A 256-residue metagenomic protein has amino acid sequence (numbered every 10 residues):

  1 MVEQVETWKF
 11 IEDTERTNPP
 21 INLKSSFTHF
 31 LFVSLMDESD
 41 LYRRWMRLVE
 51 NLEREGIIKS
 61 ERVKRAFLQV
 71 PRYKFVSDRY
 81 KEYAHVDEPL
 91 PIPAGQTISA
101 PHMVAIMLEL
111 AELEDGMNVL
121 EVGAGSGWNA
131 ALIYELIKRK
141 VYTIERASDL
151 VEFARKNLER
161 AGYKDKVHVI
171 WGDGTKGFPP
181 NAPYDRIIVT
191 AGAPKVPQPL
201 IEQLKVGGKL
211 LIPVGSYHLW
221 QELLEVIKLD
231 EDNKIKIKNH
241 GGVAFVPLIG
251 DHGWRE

Functional and structural regions predicted by a protein language model:
P19, L23, F30-L31: Short hydrophobic targeting helices and cationic amphipathic motifs that mediate membrane/organellar targeting
L35-L120, W128-L132, L136, L150-A161 (+1 more regions): Class I SAM-dependent transferase core
E112-K236: Conserved nucleotide-cofactor-binding alpha/beta core module
E222-E256: Substrate-binding/catalytic lobe of Class I Rossmann-like enzymes that use SAM or dcSAM, i.e., the mid-to-C-terminal
